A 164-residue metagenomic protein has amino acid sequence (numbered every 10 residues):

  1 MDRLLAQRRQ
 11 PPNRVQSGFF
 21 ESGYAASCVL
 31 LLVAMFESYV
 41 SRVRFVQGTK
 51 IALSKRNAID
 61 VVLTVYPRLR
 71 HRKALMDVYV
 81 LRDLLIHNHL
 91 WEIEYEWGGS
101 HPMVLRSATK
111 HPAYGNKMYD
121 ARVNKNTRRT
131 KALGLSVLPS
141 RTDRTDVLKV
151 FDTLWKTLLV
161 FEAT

Functional and structural regions predicted by a protein language model:
M1-S22: Charged alpha-helical initiation segments
D2-A6, A34, S38, V80-D83 (+2 more regions): Generic structural signal for well-ordered, non-membrane alpha-helices
R3-A6, Y24-R56: Short, contiguous, well-structured surface segments enriched in hydrophobic/aromatic residues
A6-R9, N13, R44, G48 (+2 more regions): Short, flexible helix-adjacent loops and helix caps
E21-V29, V33, R68-L75, R144: Amphipathic, non-membrane alpha-helical segments in soluble helical-bundle scaffolds
I51-R70: Helix-adjacent hinge/juxtasegments
L69-D77, L81-T164: Charge-enriched, short contiguous segments at helix-coil
